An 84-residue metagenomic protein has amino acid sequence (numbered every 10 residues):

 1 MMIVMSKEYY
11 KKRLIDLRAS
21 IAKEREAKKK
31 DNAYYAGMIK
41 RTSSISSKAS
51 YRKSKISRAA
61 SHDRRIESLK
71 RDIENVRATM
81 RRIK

Functional and structural regions predicted by a protein language model:
M1-K29, I56-R64: Short, charge/polar-rich alpha-helical segments
M1-M5, M38, M80: Detector for methionine-enriched segments
S6-L14, R64-K84: Long amphipathic alpha-helical coiled-coil segments
R18, E24, T42, A59 (+2 more regions): Compositionally biased, intrinsically disordered low-complexity segments
S20-K53: Extended alpha-helical coiled-coil "stalk/arm" regions that act as elongated linkers or oligomerization scaffolds
A49-A59, D63-I73: Charged, acidic
